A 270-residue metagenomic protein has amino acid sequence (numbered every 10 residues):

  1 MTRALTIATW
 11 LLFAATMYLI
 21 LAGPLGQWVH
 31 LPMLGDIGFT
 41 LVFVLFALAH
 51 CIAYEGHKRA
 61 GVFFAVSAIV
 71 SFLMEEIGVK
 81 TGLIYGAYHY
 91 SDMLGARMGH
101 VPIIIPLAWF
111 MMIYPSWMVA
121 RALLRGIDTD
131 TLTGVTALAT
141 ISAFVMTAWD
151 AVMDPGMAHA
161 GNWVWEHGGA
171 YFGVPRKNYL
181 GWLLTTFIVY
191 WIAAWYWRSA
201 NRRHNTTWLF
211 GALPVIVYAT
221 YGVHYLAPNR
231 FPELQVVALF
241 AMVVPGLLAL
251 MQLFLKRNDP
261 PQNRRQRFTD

Functional and structural regions predicted by a protein language model:
M1-D270: Aromatic-rich, lipid-facing transmembrane alpha helices and their immediate juxtamembrane interface loops in integral
